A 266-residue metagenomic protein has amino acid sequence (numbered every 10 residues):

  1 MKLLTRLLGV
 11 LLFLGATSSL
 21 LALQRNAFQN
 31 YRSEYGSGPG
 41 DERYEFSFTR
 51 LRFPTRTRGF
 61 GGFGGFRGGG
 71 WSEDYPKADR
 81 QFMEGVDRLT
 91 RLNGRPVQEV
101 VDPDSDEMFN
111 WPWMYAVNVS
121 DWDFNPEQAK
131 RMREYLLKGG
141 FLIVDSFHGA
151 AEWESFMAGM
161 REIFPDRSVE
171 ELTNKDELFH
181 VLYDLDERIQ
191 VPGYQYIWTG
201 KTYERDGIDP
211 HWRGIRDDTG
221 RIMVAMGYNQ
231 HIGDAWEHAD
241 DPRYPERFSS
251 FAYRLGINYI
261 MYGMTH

Functional and structural regions predicted by a protein language model:
M1-R6: Positively charged n-region of N-terminal signal peptides that target proteins for export
L8-S19: Bacterial N-terminal signal peptides
L21-W113, V117-S120, H231-H266: Aromatic-Pro/Gly-enriched surface loop or interdomain linker that acts as a lid/target-recognition segment
A27-R32, R56-F63, E152-G233, E237-H238 (+2 more regions): An acidic, glycine-rich "communication" segment
F48, M108-W153: Short alpha-beta junction capping motif
A78, F82, Q128-R131, E152-M160 (+1 more regions): Stable alpha-helical elements in mature extracytoplasmic
D87-R91, E99-D102, E107, F124-M132 (+2 more regions): Non-catalytic interaction surface on structured domains
L92-D102, V144-G149, R167-K175: Surface-exposed patches in mature extracellular/periplasmic domains of secreted proteins
